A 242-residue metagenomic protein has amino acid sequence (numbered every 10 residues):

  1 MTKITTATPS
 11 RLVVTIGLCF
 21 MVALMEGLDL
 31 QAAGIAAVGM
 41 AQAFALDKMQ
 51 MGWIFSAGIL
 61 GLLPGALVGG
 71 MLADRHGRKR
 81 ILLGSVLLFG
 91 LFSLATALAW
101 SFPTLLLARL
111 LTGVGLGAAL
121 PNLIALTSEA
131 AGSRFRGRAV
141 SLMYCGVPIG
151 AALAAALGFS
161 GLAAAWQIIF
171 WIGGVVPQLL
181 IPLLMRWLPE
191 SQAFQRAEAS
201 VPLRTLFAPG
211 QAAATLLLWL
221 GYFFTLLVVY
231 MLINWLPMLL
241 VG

Functional and structural regions predicted by a protein language model:
V14-K48, L232-P237: Extracytoplasmic
Q31, I59-L67, A151-A152: Residue-level signature of mid-helix packing/kink "hotspots" within the transmembrane helices of 12-pass Major
G34, Q211-G242: Extracytoplasmic gate region of multi-pass secondary transporters
P64-F102: Conserved MFS/SLC helix-loop-helix module at the cytosolic interface between two early adjacent transmembrane helices
S101-R109: Short hydrophobic/alpha-helical segments at membrane-entry points of transmembrane helices in Major Facilitator
A108-C145: Cytoplasmic helix-loop-helix junction between adjacent transmembrane helices in 12-TM secondary transporters
M143-R186: Helix-loop-helix hairpin linking two adjacent transmembrane segments in secondary transporters
P189-R204: Flexible cytoplasmic inter-helical loops of multi-pass small-molecule transporters
